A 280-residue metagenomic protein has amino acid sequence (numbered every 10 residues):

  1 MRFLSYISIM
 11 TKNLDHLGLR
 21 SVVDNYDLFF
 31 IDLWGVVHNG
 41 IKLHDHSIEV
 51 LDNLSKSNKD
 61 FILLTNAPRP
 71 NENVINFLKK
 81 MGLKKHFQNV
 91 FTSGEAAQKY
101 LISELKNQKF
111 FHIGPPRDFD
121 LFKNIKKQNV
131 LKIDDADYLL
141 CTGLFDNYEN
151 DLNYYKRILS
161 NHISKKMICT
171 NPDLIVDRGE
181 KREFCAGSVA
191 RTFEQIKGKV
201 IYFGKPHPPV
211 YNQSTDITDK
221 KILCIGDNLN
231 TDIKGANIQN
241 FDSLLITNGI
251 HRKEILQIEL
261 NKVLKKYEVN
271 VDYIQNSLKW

Functional and structural regions predicted by a protein language model:
Y6-K56, I75-F91, Q98, I102-W280: Asp-based, Mg2+/Mn2+-dependent phosphohydrolase catalytic module
A67-N71: Canonical radical SAM enzyme core domain
